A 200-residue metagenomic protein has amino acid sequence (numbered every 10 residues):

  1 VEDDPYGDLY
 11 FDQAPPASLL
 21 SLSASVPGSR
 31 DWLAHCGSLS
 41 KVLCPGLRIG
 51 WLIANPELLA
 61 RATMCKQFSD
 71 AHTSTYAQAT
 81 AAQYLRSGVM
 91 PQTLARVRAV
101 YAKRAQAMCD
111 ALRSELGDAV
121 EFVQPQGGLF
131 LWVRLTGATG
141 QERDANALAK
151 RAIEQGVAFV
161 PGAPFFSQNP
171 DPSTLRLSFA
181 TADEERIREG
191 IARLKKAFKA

Functional and structural regions predicted by a protein language model:
V1-A200: PLP-dependent class I/II
